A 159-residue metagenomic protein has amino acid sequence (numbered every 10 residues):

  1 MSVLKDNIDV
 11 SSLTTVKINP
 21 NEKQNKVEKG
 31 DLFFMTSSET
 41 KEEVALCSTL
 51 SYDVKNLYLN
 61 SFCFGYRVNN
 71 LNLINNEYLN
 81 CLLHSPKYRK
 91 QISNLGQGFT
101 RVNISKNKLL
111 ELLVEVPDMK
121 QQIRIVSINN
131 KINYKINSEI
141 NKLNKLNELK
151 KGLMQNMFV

Functional and structural regions predicted by a protein language model:
M1-F33: Sequence-specific dsDNA recognition surfaces
N21-K26, T40, V54-K55: Short, surface-exposed secondary-structure edge patches
K41-S48: Short, Lys/Arg- and Gly-enriched loop/turn segments at beta-strand edges
N56-F64, I74, G96-K120: A short glycine-rich beta-alpha junction/loop motif
K108-E111, E115-V159: Amphipathic alpha-helical coiled-coil/heptad-repeat segments
